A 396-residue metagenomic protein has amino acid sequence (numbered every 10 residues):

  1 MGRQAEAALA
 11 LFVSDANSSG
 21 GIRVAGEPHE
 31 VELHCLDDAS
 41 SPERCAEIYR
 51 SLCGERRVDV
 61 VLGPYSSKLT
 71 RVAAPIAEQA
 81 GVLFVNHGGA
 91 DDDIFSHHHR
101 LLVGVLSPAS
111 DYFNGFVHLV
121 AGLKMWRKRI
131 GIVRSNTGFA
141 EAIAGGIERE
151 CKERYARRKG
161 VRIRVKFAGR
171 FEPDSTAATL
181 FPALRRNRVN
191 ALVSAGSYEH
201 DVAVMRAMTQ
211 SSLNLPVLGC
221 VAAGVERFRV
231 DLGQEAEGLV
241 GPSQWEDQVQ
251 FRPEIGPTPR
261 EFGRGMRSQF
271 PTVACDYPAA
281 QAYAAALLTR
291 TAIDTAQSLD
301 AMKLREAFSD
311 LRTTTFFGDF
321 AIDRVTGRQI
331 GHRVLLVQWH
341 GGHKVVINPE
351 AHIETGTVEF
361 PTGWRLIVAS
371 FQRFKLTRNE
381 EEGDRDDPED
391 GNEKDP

Functional and structural regions predicted by a protein language model:
M1-A10, L36-P42, N136-E141, Q250-F251 (+1 more regions): Extracytoplasmic "Venus flytrap"
M1-A7, S19-S96, V105, G169-A178 (+2 more regions): Beta-alpha junction/loop-to-helix N-cap segments that form part of ligand/metal-binding clefts
H29-V31, R56-V60, Q79-L83, H98-L101 (+5 more regions): Loop/turn elements at helix/coil->beta-strand transitions in domains of secreted/extracellular proteins
L52-Y65, V85-H87, I130-R134, R188-Y198 (+3 more regions): Periplasmic-binding protein-like
D92, R100-S212, R252-P253, P257 (+1 more regions): Extracellular/periplasmic Venus flytrap/periplasmic-binding protein
M208-Y283, D294, K344, E350-I353 (+1 more regions): Extracellular/periplasmic periplasmic-binding protein-like sensory domains
G265-A279, R290-N348: Segments of small-molecule ligand-sensing domains
E381-D395: Intrinsically disordered, low-complexity, charge-rich segments with an acidic bias
